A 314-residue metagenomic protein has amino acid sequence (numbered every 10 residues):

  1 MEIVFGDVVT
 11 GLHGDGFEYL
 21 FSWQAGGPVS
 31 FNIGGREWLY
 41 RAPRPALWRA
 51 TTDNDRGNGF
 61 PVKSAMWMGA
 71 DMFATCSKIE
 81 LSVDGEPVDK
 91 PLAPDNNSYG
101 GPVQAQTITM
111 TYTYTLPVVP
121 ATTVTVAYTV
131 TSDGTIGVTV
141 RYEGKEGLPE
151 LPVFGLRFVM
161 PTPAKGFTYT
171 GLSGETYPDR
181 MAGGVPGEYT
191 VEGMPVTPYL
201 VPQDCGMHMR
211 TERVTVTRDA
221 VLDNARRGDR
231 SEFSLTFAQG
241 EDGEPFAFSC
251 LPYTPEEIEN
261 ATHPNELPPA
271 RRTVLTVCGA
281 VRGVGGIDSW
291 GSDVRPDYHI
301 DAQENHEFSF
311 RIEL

Functional and structural regions predicted by a protein language model:
M1-L314: Beta-strand/loop-rich accessory regions of lumenal/periplasmic or secreted enzymes, predominantly carbohydrate-active
